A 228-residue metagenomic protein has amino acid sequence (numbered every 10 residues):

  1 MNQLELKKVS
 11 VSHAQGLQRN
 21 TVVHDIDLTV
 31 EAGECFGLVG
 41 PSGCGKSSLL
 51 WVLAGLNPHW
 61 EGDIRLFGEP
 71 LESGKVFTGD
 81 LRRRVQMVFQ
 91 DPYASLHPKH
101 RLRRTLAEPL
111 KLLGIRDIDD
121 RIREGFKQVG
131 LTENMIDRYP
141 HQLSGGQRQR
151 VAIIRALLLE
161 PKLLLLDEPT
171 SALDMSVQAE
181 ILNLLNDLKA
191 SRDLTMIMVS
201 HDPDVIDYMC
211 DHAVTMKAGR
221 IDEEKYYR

Functional and structural regions predicted by a protein language model:
V39-P41: The feature captures the beta-strand-to-loop junction immediately N-terminal to the Walker
A54: Helix-to-loop junction immediately C-terminal to a conserved catalytic motif
G62-S73, L81, E223: Conserved ABC transporter NBD signature motif
L71-Q86, H100, L112: ABC ATPase NBD coupling module
D119-N134: Conserved ABC ATPase "signature" region
Y139-L143, Q147: Conserved ABC ATPase signature
L158-K162: A short, proline-enriched helix->beta-strand linker immediately N-terminal to the Walker B motif in ABC-type P-loop
